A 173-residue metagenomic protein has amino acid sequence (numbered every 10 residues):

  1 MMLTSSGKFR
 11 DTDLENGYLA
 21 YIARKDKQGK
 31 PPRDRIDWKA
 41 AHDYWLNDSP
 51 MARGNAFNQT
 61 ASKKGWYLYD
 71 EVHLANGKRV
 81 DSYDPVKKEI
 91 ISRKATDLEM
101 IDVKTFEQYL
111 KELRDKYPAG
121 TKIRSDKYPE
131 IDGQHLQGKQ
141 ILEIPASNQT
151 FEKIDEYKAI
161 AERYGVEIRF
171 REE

Functional and structural regions predicted by a protein language model:
M2-E173: Catalytic toxin/effector domains delivered as secreted proteins or via bacterial secretion systems
